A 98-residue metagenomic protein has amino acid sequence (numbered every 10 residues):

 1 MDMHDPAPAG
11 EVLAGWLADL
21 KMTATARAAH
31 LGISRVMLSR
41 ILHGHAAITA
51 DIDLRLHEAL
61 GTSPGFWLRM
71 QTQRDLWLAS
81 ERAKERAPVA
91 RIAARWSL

Functional and structural regions predicted by a protein language model:
M1-M22, G65, R69: A short, Lys/Arg-rich alpha-helix, primarily the initiator
W16, S39-L42: Short, contiguous, well-ordered secondary-structure segments
L17, A28, H57: The alpha-helix within a helix-turn-helix
M22-R40: Short alpha-helical DNA-recognition segment
S34, H45, Q71-R74: The DNA-recognition helices of helix-turn-helix-type DNA-binding domains
H45-E58: Short, basic-rich loop-to-helix N-cap that marks the start of a DNA-contacting helix
L68-L98: Short, charged recognition helix plus adjacent turn of helix-turn-helix-like nucleic-acid-binding domains
